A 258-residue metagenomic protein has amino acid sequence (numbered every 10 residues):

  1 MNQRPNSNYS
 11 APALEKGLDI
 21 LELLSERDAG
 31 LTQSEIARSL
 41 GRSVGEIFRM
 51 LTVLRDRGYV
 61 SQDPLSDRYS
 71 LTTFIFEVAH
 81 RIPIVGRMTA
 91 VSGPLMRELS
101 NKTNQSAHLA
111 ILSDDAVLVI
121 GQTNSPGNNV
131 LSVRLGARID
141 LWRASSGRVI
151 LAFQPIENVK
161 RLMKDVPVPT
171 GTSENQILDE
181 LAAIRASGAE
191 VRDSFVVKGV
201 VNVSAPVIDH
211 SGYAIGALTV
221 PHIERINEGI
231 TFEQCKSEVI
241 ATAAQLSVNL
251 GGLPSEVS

Functional and structural regions predicted by a protein language model:
M1-V85, A244-G252: N-terminal helix-turn-helix
S10-L14, Q33, R68, T72 (+8 more regions): Short, structured helix-loop boundary elements
L23, S39, M50, A90-K102 (+3 more regions): Amphipathic alpha-helical regulatory segments at dimerization interfaces that relay allosteric signals between sensory
V60-Q62, L109-A110, V207: A structural signal for short hydrophobic beta-strand segments in well-ordered beta-sheet cores
L65-K164: Amphipathic alpha-helical effector-binding/dimerization core of metabolite-sensing transcriptional regulators
N158-M163, T170, E174, I240-S258: Cysteine/selenocysteine-centered motifs that mediate thiol-based redox chemistry or coordinate metal-sulfur cofactors
T170-Q245: Extended hydrophobic
